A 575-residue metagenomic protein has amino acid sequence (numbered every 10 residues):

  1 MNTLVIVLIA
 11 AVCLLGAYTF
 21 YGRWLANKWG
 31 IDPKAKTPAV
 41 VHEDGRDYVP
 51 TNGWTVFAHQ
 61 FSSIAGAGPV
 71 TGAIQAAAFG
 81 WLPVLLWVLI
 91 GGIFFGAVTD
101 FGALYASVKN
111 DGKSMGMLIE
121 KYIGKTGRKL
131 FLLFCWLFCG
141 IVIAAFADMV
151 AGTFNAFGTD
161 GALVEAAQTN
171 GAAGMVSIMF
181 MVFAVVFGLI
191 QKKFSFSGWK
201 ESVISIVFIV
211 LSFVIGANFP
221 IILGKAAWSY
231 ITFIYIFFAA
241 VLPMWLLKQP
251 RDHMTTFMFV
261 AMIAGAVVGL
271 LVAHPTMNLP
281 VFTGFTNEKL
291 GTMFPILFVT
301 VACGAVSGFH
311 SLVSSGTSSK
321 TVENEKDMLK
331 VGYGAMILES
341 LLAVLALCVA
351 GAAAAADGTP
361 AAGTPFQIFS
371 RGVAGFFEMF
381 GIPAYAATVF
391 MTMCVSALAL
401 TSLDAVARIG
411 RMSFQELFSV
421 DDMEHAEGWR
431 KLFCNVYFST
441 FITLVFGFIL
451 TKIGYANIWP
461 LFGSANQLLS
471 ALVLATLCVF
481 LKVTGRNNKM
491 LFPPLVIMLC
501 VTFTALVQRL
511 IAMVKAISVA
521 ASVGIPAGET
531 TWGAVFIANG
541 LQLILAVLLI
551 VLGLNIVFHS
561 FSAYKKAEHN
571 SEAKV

Functional and structural regions predicted by a protein language model:
N2, P69-V70, L82, I141-L163 (+13 more regions): Transmembrane helix-loop junctions in multi-pass membrane proteins
N2-T19, A76-S107, G116, G174-A184 (+5 more regions): Extracellular loop-to-transmembrane helix junctions
G16-G30, F134, G171-V214, K225-V272 (+3 more regions): Membrane-interface loop-to-helix entry segments
G16-V70, T256, T292, I296: Membrane-interface "cap" regions at the ends of multi-pass membrane proteins
R23-V49, G72-Q75, L85, L89 (+5 more regions): Flexible loop linkers connecting adjacent transmembrane helices in multi-pass alpha-helical membrane transporters
A67-I74, G91-T99, A103, S107-D111 (+5 more regions): Membrane-helix boundary/coupling elements in multi-pass transport proteins
F101, L270-G284, I337-G372: Extracellular/periplasmic helix-exit of transmembrane alpha-helices
K125-G140, G334-S340, A387, E416-K452: Loop-to-transmembrane helix boundary motifs in multi-pass membrane proteins
